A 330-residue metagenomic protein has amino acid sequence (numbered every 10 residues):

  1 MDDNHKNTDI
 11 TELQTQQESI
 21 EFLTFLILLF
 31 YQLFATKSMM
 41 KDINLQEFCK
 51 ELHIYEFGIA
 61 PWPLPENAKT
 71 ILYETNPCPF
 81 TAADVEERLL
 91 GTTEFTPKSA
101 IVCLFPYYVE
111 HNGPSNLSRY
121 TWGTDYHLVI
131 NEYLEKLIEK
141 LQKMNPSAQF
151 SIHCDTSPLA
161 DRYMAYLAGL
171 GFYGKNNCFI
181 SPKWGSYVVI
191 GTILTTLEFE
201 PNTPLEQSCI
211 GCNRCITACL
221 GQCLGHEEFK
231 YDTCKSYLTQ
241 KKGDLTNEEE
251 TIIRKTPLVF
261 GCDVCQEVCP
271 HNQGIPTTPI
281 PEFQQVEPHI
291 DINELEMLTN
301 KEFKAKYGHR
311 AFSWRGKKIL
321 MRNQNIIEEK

Functional and structural regions predicted by a protein language model:
K6-E18, L28-Y31, K37: Short, low-complexity, charge-dense intrinsically disordered segments
M39-S208: Auxiliary alpha/beta "docking" domains used to position bulky ligands
I180-P204, E228-E250, N300-K304: Short, charged low-complexity linear segments at domain edges
R214-T239, R254-F283: Iron-sulfur cluster-binding cysteine motifs and their immediate structural context in ferredoxin-like electron-transfer
D244-F260, I292-S313: Short Fe-S-cluster ligation motifs
S313-K330: Long, compositionally biased charged/polar accessory segments in the mid-to-C-terminal portions of proteins
